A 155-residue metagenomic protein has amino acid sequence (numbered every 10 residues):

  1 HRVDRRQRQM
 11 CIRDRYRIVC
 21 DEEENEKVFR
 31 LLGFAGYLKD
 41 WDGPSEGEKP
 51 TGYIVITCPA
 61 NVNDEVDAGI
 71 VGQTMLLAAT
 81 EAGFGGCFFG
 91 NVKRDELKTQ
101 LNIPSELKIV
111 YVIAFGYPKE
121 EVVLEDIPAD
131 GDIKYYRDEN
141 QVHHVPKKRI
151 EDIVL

Functional and structural regions predicted by a protein language model:
H1-I12: Single conserved hydrophobic/aromatic residue that forms the stacking wall/gate of nucleotide- or nucleobase-binding
R2, T74-M75: Aromatic/hydrophobic pocket-lining residues that form π-stacking "cages" and hydrophobic walls in ligand
D21-A35: Glycine-rich loop at the start of a catalytic domain that most often binds anionic cofactors/ligands
L31-P50: Active-site cofactor/substrate anionic-group-binding motifs, chiefly glycine- and Lys/Arg-rich phosphate-binding loops
A60-D67: Short pre-catalytic strand/loop immediately N-terminal to key active-site residues, enriched for Gly-Thr
L77-E81: Short hydrophobic alpha-helices that are characteristic scaffold elements of the AMP-binding
F84-E96: GST superfamily/GST-like fold recognition
A114-L155: C-terminal helix-cap and adjacent tail motif
